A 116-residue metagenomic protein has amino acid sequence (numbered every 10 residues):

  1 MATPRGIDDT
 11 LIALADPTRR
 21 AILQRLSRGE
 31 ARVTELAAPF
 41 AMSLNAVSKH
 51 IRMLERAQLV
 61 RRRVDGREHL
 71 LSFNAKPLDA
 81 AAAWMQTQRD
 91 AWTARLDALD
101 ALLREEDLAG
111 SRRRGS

Functional and structural regions predicted by a protein language model:
M1-G6, R25-L44, M53-R56, R61 (+1 more regions): C-terminal regulatory/oligomerization modules of transcriptional regulators
A13-T18: Short helix-coil-helix linker/hinge
R20-I22: Pre-recognition alpha-helix immediately N-terminal to the DNA-recognition helix within helix-turn-helix or winged-helix
V64-L70: Short, Lys/Arg-rich nucleic-acid/phosphate-binding segment
